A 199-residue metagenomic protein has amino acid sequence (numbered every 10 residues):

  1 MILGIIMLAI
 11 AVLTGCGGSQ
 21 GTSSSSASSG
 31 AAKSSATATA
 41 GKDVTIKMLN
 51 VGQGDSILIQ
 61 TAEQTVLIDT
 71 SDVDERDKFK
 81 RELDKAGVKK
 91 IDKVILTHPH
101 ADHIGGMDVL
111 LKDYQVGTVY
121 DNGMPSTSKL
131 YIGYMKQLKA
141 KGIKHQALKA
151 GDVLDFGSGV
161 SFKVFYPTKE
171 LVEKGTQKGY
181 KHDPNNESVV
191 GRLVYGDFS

Functional and structural regions predicted by a protein language model:
G4-S199: Non-globular, low-confidence helical/coil segments that flank catalytic cores
